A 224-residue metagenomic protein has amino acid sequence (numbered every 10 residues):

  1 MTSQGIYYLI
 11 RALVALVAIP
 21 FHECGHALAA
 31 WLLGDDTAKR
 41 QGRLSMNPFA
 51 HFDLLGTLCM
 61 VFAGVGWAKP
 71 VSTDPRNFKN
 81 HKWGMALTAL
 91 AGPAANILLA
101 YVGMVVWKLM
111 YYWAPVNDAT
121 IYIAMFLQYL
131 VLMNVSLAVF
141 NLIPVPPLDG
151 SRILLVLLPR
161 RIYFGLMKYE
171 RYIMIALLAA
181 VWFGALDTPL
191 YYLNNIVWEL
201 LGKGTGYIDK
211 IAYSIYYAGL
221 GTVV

Functional and structural regions predicted by a protein language model:
M1-V224: Hydrophobic transmembrane alpha-helices and their immediate loop junctions in multi-pass integral membrane proteins
